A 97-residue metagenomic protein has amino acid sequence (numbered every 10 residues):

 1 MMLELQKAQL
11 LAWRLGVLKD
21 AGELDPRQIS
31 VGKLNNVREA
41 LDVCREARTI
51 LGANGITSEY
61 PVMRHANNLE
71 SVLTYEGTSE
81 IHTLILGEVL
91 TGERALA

Functional and structural regions predicted by a protein language model:
M1-A97: Alpha-helical interface subdomain recognition
